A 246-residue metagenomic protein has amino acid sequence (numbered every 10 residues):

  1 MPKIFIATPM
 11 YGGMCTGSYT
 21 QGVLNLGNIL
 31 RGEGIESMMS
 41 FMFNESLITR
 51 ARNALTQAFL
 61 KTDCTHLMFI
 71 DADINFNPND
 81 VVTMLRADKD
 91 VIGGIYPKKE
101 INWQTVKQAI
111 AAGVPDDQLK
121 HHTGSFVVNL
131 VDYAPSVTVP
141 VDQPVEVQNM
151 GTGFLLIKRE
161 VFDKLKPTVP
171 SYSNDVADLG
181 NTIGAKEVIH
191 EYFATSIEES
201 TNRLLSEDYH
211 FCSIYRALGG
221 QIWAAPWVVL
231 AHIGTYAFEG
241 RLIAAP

Functional and structural regions predicted by a protein language model:
M1-S46, R50: N-proximal low-complexity "stem/linker" segments adjacent to membrane-targeting elements
P2-F5, P167-P246: C-terminal catalytic/acceptor-binding lobe
R31, L85, Y215-R216: Anion (oxyanion) recognition and catalysis
E36, D90, Q221: Residue-level detector of anion-binding/catalytic polar loops
I48-R52, G124, D208: Conserved donor sugar-nucleotide recognition element shared by glycan-biosynthetic enzymes
N53-H66: Active-site nucleotide-sugar/metal-binding loop of Leloir-type enzymes
T56, N77-T195: Conserved catalytic core of nucleotide-sugar-dependent glycosyltransferases
D63-N75: Short beta-strand-to-loop acidic/aromatic patch adjacent to the donor-nucleotide binding site
